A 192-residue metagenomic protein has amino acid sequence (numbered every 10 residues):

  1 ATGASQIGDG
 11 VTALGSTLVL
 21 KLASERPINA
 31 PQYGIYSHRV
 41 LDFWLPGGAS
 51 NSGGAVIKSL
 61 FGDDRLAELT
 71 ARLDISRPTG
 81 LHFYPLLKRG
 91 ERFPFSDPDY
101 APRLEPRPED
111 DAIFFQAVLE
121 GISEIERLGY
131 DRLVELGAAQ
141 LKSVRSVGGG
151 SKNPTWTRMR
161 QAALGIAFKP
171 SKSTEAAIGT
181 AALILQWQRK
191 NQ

Functional and structural regions predicted by a protein language model:
A1-V144, K152-Q192: Active-site core segments that coordinate phosphate-bearing ligands/cofactors across diverse enzyme families
